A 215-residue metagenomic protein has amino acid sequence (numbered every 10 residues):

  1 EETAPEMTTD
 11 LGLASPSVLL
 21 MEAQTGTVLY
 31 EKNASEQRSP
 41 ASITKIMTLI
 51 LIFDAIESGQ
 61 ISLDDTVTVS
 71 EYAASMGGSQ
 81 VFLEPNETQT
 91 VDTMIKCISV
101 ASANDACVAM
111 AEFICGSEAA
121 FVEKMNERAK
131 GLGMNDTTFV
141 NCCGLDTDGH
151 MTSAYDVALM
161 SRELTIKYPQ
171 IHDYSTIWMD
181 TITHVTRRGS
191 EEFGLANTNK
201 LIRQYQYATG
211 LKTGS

Functional and structural regions predicted by a protein language model:
E2-Y155, T165-I166: Active-site-adjacent loops and short helices of periplasmic peptidoglycan-processing enzymes
M134-T138, D146-S215: Domain-terminus/edge residues, biased toward the C-terminal soluble/receptor-binding domains of extracytoplasmic
